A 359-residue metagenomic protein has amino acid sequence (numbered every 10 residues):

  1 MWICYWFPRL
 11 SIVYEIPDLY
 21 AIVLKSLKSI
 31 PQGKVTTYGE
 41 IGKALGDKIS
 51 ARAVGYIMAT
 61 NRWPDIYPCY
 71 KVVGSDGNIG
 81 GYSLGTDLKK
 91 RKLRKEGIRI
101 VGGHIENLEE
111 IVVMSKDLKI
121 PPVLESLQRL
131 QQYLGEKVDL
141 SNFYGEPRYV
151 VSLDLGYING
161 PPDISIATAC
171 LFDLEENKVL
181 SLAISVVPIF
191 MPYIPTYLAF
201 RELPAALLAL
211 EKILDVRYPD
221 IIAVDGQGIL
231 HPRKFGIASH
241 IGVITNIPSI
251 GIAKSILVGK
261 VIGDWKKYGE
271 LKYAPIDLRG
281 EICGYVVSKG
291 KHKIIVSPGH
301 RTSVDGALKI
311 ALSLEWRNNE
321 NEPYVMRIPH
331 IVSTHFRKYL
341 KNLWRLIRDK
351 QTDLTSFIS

Functional and structural regions predicted by a protein language model:
W2-K119: Nucleic acid-binding interface residues in structured DNA/RNA-binding domains, emphasizing the DNA-engaging scaffolds
Y20, L27, P204-I241, T245-I247: Catalytic-site beta-strand/loop segments enriched in glycine and acidic/polar residues
P64, A238-K260: Short, acidic/small-residue loops that bind anionic groups at enzyme active sites
Y70, R148-V150, D220: Conserved acidic residues
S75, N159-P161, F172-K178, L278-R279 (+1 more regions): Short acidic-glycine loop/turn motifs at beta-strand connectors
L118-N142, L203, K254-S255, K260-I358: C-terminal binding/interaction regions
R148-N159: Two-metal-ion RNase H-like nuclease active-site motif
P161-V216: A glycine-rich, hydrophobic loop/mini-helix early in the fold
